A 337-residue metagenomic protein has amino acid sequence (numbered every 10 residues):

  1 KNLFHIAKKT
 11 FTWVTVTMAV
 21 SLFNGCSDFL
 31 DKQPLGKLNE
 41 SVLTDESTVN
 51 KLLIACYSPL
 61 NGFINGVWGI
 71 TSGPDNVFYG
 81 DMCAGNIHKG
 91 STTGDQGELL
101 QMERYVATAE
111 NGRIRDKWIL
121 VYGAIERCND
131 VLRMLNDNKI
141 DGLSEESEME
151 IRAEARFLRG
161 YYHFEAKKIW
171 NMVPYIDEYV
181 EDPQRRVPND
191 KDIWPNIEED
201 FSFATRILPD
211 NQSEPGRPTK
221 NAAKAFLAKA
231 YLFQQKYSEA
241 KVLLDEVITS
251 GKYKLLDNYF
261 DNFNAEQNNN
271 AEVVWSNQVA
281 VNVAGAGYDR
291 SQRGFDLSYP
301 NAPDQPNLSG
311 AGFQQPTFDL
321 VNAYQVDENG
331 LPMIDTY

Functional and structural regions predicted by a protein language model:
K1-L35: Bacterial Sec-dependent N-terminal signal peptides
C26-E154, L158-I169, P174-Q184, D192 (+1 more regions): Short acidic-aromatic linear motifs embedded in glycine-rich loops, typified by GG[WY][YF]DAGD(H) and related
